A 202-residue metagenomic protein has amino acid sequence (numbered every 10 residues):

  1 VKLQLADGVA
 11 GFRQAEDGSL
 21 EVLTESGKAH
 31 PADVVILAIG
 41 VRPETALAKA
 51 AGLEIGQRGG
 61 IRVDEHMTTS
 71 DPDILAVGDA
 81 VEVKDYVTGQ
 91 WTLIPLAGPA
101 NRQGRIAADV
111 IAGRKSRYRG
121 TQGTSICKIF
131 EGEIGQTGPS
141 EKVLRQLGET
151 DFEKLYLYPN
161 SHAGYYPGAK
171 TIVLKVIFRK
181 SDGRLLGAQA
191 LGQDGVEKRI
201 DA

Functional and structural regions predicted by a protein language model:
K2, E54, T150-D151: Residue-level detector of anion-binding/catalytic polar loops
K2-V9: A conserved beta-strand/loop element that lines the FAD pocket in flavoprotein oxidoreductases
L5, G18, G59, K170-I172: Short beta-strand or tight-loop elements that sit immediately N-terminal to catalytic metal-binding acidic residues
L5, V63, A76, E153-L155: General beta-strand structural signal in soluble alpha/beta enzymes
G11, H66, K175-I177: Short, surface-exposed charged micro-motifs
Q14-L23, K28-D109, A202: FAD-site-proximal beta/loop scaffold in flavoenzymes
A80-K198: Mid-to-C-terminal Rossmann-like scaffold of FAD/NAD(P)H-dependent oxidoreductases
